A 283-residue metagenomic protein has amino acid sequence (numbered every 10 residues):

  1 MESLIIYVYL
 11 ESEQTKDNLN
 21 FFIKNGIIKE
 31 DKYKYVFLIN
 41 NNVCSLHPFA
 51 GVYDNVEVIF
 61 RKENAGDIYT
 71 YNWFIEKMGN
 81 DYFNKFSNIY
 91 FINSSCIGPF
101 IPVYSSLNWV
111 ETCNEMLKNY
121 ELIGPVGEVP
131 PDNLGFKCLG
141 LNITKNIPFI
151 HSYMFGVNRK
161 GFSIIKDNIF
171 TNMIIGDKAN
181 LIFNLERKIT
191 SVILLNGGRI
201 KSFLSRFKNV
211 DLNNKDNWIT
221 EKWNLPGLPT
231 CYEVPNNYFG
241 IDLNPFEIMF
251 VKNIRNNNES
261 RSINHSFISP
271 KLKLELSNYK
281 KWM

Functional and structural regions predicted by a protein language model:
M1-M283: ER/Golgi luminal nucleotide-sugar-dependent glycosyltransferases, focusing on the catalytic module
